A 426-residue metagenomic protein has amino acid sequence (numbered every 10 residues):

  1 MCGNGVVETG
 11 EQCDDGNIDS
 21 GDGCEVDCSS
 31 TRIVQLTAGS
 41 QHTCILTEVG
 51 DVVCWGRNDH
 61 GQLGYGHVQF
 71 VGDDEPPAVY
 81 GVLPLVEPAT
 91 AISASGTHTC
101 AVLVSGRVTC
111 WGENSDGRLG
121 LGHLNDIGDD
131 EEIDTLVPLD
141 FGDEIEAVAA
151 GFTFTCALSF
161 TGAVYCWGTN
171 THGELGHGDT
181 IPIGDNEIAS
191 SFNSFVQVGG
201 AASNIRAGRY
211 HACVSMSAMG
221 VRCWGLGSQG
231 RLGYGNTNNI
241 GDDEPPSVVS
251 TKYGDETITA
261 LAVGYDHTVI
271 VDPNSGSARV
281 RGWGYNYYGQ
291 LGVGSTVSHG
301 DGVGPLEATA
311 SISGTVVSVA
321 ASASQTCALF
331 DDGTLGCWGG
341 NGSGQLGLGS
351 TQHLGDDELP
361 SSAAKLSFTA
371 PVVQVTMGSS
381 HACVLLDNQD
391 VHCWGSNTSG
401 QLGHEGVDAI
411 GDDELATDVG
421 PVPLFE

Functional and structural regions predicted by a protein language model:
M1-G3, C28-Q35, E87-P88, D143 (+3 more regions): Short domain-boundary/entry signatures in modular proteins, especially in secreted/extracellular architectures
M1-I33: Cysteine-rich modules of extracellular adhesion/ECM and protease-associated proteins
G5-V6, S30-H60, Y65-V68, E75-L83 (+3 more regions): An edge-strand/N-cap motif at the start of beta-rich repeat modules
D14-D15, G56-P76, G112-E132, G168-A189 (+4 more regions): Short glycine/serine- and acidic-residue-enriched loop/turn motifs that recur at repeat junctions
H42-I45, C54, H98-A101, C110 (+10 more regions): Conserved core positions of repeat-based scaffolds
E48-D51, A91, V104-R107, A147 (+8 more regions): Tandem repeat domain/solenoid detector
G81-L83, V137-L139, S194-V196, V249-T251 (+2 more regions): A short beta-strand motif characteristic of beta-propeller blades
